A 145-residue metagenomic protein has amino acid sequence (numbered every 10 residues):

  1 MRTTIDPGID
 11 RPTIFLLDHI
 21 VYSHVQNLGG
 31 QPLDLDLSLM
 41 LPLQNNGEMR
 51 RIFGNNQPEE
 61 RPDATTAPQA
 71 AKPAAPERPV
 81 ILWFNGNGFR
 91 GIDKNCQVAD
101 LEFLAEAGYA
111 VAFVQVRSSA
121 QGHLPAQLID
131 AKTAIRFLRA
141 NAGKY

Functional and structural regions predicted by a protein language model:
M1-A75: N-terminal cap/lid segment of alpha/beta-hydrolase-fold proteins
G54, A75-G88: Short beta-strand element of the alpha/beta-hydrolase
A71-P76, R139-Y145: Gly/Ser-rich "nucleophile elbow"/oxyanion-hole loop immediately N-terminal to the catalytic nucleophile in hydrolases
N87, A110, Q115-S119: Short beta-to-alpha linker loops that shape the active-site pocket of alpha/beta-hydrolase fold enzymes
G91-N95, Q121: Short N-terminal helix/helix-N-cap motif within the alpha/beta-hydrolase-1
N95-A112: Short amphipathic alpha-helix adjacent to the substrate-entry channel of hydrolases
G122-G143: Alpha/beta-hydrolase active-site loop
